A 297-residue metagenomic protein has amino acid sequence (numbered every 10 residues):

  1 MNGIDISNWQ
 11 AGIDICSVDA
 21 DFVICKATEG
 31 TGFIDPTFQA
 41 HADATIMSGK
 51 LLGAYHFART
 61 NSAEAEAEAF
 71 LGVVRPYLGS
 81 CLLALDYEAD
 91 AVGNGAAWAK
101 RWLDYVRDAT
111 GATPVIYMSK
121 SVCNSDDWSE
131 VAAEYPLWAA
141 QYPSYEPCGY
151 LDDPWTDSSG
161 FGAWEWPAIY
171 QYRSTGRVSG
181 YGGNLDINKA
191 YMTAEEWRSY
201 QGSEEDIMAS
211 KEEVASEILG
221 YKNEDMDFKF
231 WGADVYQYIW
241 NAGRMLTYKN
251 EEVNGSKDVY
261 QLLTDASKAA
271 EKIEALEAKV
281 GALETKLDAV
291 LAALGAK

Functional and structural regions predicted by a protein language model:
M1-A11, I15-S17, A132-M208: Functionally critical loop-and-helix segments that line ligand-binding/catalytic clefts of soluble enzyme domains
M1-A112, E134: Substrate-binding cleft of extracellular glycoside hydrolase catalytic domains
C81-S159: Catalytic domains of cell-wall/extracellular-matrix polysaccharide-remodeling enzymes, centered on de-N-acetylation
D90, S121-N124, Y142-C148, S174-R177 (+4 more regions): Short Gly/Pro-enriched loop/turn and capping motifs at secondary-structure junctions
E196-S210, K268-E271, E277-G281: Intrinsic-disorder/low-complexity linker and hinge segments
E205-D225: Disulfide-bonded cysteine-rich modules in secreted/extracellular proteins, activating on the conserved Cys frameworks
G232-V235, I239: Long, charge-rich, low-complexity intrinsically disordered regions
E251-A292: Extended alpha-helical stalk/coiled-coil segments
